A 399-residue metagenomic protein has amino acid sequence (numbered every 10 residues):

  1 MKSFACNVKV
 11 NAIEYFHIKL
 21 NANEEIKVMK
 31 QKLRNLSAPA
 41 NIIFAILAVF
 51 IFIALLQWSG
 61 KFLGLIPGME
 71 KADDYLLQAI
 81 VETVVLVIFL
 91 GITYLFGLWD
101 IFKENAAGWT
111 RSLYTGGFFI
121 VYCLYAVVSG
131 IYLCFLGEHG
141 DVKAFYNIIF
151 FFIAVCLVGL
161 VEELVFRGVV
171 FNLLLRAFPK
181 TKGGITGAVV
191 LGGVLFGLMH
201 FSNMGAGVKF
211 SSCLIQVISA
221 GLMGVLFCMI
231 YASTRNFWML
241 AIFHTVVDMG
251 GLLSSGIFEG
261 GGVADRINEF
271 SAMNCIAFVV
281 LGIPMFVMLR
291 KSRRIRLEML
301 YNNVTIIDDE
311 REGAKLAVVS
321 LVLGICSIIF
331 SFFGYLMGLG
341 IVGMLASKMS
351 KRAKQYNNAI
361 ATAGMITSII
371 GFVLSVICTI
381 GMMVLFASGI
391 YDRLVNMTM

Functional and structural regions predicted by a protein language model:
M1-M29, M299-A314, M399: Low-complexity, intrinsically disordered extramembrane tails and loops of integral membrane proteins
M29-I46: N-terminal membrane topogenic signal
I42-F96, W109-C123, F145, I149-F150 (+2 more regions): Alpha-helical transmembrane segments in multi-pass membrane proteins
F50-Q57, C123-S129, G193-S202, T245-G256 (+2 more regions): Aromatic-anchored segments of alpha-helical transmembrane domains
A54, S212-E269: Functionally important transmembrane alpha-helices
L164-L191, A232-N236: Membrane-interface helix/loop boundary segments of multi-pass membrane proteins
T245-T305: C-terminal membrane module of polytopic membrane proteins
K315-R352, A359-S388: Membrane-embedded alpha-helical segments of small multi-pass membrane proteins
